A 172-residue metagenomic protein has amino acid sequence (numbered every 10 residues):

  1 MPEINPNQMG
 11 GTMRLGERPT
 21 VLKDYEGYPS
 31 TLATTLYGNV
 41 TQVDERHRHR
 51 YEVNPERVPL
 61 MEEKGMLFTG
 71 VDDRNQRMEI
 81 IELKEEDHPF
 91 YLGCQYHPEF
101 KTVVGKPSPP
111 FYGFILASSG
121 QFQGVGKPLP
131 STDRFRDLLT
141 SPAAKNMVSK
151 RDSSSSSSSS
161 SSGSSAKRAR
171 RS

Functional and structural regions predicted by a protein language model:
M1-S172: Amide-donor transfer/coupling interface in amidating biosynthetic enzymes
